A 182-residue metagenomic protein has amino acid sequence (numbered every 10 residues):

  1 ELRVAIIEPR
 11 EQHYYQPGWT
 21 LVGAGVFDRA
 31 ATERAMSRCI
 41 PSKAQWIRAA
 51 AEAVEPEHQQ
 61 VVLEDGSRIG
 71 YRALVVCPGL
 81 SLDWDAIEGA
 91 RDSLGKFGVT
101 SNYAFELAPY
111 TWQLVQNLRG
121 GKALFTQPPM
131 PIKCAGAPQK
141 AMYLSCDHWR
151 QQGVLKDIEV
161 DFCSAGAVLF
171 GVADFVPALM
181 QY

Functional and structural regions predicted by a protein language model:
E1-Q45, P129-D174: Beta1-alpha1 glycine-rich phosphate/pyrophosphate-binding loop at the start of Rossmann-like nucleotide-binding domains
A44-G153: FAD-binding core/adjacent interface of flavoenzyme oxidoreductases
D174-Y182: A glycine-rich helix N-cap at a beta->alpha junction
